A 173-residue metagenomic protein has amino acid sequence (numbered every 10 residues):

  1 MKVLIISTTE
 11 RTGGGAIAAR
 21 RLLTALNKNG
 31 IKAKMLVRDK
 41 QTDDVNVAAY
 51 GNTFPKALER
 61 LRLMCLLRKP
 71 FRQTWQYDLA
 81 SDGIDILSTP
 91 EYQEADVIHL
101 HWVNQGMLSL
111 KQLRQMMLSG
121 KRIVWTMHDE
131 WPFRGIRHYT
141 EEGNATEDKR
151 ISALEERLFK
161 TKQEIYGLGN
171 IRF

Functional and structural regions predicted by a protein language model:
M1-F173: Catalytic cores of nucleotide-sugar-dependent glycosyltransferases that transfer UDP/GDP/TDP-activated
